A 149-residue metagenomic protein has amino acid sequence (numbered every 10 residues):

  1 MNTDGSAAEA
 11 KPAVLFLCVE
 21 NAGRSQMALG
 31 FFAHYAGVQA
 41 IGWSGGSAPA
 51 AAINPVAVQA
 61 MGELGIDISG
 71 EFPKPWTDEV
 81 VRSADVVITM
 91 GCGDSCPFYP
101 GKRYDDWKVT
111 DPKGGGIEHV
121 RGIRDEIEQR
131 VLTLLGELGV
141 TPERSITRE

Functional and structural regions predicted by a protein language model:
N2-E149: Short polar/charged helix/loop
